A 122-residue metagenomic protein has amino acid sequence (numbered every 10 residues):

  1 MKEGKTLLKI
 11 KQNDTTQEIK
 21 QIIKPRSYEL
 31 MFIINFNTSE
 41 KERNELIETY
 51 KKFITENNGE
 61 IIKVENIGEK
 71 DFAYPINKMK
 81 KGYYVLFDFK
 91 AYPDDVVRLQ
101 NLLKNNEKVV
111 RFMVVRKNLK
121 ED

Functional and structural regions predicted by a protein language model:
M1-G82, K90-D122: Long, contiguous binding/interaction regions
